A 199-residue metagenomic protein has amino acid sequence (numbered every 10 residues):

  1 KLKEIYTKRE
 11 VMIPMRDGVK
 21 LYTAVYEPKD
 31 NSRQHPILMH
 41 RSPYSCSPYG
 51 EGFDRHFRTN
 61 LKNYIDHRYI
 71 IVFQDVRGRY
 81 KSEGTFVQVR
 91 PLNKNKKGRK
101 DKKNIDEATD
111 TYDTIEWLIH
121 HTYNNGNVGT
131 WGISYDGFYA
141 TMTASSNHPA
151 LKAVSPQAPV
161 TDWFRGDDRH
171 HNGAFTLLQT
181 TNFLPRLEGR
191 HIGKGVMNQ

Functional and structural regions predicted by a protein language model:
K1-R33, R99: N-terminal cap/lid segment of alpha/beta-hydrolase-fold proteins
K8-E10, N125, F138: Short coil/loop residues immediately preceding or within conserved phosphate-binding loops of NTP-utilizing enzyme
V19-L21, Q34-I37, H67-I70, N124-N127 (+1 more regions): Loop/turn elements at helix/coil->beta-strand transitions in domains of secreted/extracellular proteins
K29-H120, R169: Cap/lid segment of the alpha/beta-hydrolase catalytic domain
D66, P91-K96, D101, S145-Q199: Accessory cap/linker subdomain of secreted extracellular hydrolases
T122-S134: Alpha/beta-hydrolase fold nucleophile elbow
S134-Y135, A158: Catalytic nucleophile serine of serine hydrolases, specifically the conserved "nucleophile elbow" pentapeptide
Y135-H148: Short glycine-enriched nucleophile-adjacent loop and the immediately C-terminal alpha-helix near the catalytic center
